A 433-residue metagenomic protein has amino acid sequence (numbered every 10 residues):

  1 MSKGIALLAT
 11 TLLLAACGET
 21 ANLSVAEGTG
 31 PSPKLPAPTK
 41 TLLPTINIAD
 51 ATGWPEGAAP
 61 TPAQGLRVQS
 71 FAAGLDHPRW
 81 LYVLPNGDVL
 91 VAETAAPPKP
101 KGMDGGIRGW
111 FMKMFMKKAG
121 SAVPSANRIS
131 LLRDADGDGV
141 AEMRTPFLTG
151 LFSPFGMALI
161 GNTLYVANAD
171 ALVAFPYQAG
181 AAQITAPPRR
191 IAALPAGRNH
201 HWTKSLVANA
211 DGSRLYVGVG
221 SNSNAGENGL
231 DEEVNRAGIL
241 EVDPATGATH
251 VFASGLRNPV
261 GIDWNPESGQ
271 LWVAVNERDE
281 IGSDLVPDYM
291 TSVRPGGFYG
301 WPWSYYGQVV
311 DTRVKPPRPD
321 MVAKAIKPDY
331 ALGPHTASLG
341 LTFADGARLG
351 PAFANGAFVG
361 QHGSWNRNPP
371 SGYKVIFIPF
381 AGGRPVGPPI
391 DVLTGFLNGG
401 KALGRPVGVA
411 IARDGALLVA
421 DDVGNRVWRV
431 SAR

Functional and structural regions predicted by a protein language model:
L13-A16: C-terminal motif of bacterial Sec signal peptides marking the signal peptidase cleavage site
E19-P62, P100-G102, R108-G120, P124-A126 (+8 more regions): Beta-propeller domain segments
S70-L75, T145-F152, I191-R198, V251-L256 (+2 more regions): Surface loop/turn motifs at the tips and blade-to-blade linkers of beta-strand repeat domains
L81, M157, L206, P259-I262 (+2 more regions): Hydrophobic core register within WD40 beta-propeller blades
L84-G87, L159-G161, A208-G212, N265-S268 (+2 more regions): Residue-level detector of Asp-centered blade-edge/turn motifs that repeat once per structural unit in beta-propeller
D88-L90, T163-V166, V173, R214-G218 (+3 more regions): Conserved beta-propeller blade signature
V140-T163, N168-N209, N224: Asp-box/WD-like beta-propeller blade repeats and closely related beta-sheet repeat scaffolds
A410-R433: Blade-level signature of beta-propeller repeat domains, shared across WD40, Kelch, NHL, RCC1 and BNR/Asp-box propellers
